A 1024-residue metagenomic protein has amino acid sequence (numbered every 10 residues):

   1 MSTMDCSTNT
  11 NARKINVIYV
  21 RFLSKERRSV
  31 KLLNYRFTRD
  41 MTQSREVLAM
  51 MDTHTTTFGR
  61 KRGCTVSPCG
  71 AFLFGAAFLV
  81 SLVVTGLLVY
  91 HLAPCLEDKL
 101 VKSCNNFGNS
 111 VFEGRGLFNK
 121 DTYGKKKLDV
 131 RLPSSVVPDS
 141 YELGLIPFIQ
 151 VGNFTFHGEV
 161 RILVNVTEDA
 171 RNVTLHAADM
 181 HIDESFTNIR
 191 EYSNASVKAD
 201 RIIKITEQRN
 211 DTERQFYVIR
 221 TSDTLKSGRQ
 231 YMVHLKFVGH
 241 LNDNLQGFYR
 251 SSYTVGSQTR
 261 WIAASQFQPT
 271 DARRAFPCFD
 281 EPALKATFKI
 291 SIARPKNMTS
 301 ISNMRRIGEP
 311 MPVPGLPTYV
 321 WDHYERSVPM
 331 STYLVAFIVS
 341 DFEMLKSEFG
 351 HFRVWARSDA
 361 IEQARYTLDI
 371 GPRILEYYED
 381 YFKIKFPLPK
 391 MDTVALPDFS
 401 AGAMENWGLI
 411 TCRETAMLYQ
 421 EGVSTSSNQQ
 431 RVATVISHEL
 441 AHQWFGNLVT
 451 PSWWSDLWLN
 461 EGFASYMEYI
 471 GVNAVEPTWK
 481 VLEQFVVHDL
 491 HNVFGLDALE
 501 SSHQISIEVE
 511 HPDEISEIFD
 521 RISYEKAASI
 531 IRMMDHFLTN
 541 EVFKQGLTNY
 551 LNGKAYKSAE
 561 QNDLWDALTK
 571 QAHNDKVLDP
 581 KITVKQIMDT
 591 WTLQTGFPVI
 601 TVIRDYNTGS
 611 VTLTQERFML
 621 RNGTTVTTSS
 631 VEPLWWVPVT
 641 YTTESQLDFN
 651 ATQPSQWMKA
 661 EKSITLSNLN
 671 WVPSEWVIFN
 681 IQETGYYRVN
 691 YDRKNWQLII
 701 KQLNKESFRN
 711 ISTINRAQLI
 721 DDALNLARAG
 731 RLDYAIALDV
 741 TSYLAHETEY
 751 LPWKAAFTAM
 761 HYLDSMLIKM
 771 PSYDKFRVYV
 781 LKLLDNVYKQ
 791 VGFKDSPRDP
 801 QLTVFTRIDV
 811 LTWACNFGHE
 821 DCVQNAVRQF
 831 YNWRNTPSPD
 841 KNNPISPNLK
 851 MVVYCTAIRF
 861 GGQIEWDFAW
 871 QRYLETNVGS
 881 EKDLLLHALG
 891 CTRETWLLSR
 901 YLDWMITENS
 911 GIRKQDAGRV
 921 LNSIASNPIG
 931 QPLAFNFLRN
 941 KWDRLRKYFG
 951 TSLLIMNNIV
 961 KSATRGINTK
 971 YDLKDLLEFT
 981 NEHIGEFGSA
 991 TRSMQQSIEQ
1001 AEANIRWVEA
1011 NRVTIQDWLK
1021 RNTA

Functional and structural regions predicted by a protein language model:
S2-D5, I15-F22, E26-E159, S257-I262 (+2 more regions): N-terminal, polar/Ser/Thr-rich
F22, I262, Y324, H351-V626 (+5 more regions): Hydrophobic alpha-helical and helix-loop surface patches within well-folded domains that function as non-catalytic
L128-S134, S227, H234-K289, S340-E348 (+3 more regions): Glycine/proline-rich low-complexity spacer/linker segments in large multi-domain proteins
G158, S265-T270, P277-S437, Y466 (+3 more regions): Hydrophobic helix-coil surface modules that form long, contiguous segments used for peptide/substrate interaction
N165-H181, K289-P295, R621-T640: Surface-exposed beta-strand/loop patches in extracellular or lumenal glycoproteins
H181-T254, L316, I664-W671: A surface-exposed beta-strand-loop module
D183-R190, I301, K581-K585, T595-N680: Beta-strand-rich binding/interaction modules
L490-H491, A527, T612, S629 (+3 more regions): Long, ordered, helix-rich scaffold segments
